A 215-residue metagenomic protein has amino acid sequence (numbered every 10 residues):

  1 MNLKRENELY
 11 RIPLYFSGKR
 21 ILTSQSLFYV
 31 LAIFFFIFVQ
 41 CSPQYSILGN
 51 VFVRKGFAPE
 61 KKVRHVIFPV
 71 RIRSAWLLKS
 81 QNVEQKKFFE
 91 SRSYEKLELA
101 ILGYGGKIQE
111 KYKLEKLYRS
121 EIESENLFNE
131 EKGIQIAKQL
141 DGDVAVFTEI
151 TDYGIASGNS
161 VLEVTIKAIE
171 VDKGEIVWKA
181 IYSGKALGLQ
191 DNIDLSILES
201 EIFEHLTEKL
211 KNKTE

Functional and structural regions predicted by a protein language model:
M1-T23: N-terminal secretory signal peptides that target proteins for export/translocation
Y29-F38: Bacterial N-terminal signal peptides
V39-E110, L114, K211-E215: A structural "domain/chain start" motif
K61-R64, Y104, G142-V146, S160-T165 (+1 more regions): Envelope-exposed proteins and targeting segments
L77-L78, S157-N159: Solvent-exposed, non-transmembrane alpha-helical starts
Y94, E98, E130-I134, E199 (+1 more regions): Extracytoplasmic/secreted envelope proteins and their assembly/folding machinery, especially bacterial periplasmic
K107-F147: Short, solvent-exposed, polar/charged sequence segments at loop or secondary-structure edges
A156, K167-E215: Short secondary-structure boundary motifs at beta->alpha junctions and helix caps
